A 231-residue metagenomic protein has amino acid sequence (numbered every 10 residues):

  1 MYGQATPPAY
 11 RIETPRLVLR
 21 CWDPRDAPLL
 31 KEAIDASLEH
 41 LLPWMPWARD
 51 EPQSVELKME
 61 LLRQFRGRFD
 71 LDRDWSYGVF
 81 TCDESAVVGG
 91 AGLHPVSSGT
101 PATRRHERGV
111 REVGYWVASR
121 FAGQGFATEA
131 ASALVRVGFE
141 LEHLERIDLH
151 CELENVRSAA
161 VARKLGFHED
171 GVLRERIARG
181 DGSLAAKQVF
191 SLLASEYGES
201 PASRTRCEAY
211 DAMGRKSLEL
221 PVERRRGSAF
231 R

Functional and structural regions predicted by a protein language model:
M1-L29, A33-P43, S76-R231: Acyl-donor (CoA/ACP) binding surface of acyl/acetyltransferases
W22, A33, D50-K58, L71: Generic, well-ordered alpha-helical segments
H40-Q64: Conserved GNAT-fold acetyl-CoA-binding loop/helix
D50-E51, R63-G78: A short helix-loop-beta-strand connector motif used in the catalytic cores of GNAT acetyltransferases and, in some
